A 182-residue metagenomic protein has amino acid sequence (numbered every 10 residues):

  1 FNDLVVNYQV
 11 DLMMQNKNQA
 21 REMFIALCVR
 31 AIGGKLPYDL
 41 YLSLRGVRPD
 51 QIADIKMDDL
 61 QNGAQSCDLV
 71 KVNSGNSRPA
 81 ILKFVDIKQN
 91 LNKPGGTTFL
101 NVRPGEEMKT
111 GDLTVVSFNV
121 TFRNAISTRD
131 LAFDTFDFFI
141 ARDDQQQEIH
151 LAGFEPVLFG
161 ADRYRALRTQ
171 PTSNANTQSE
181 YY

Functional and structural regions predicted by a protein language model:
F1-N7, D11-Y182: Extracellular distal adhesion/interaction modules in secreted or cell-surface proteins
